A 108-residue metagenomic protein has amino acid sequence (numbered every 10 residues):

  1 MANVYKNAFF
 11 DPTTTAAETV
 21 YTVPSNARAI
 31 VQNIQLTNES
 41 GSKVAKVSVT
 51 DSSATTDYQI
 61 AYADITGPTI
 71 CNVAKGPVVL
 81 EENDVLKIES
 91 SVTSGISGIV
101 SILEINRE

Functional and structural regions predicted by a protein language model:
M1-N33, T37-S40, K46, S90-E108: C-terminal interaction-tip segments
A27, T69, E82-D84: Surface-exposed loop/turn positions
S40-A63: Short, surface-exposed beta-strand/strand-loop-strand elements in extracellular ectodomains
A63-I70: Short proline/glycine- and polar residue-rich coil/turn motifs
I70-P77: Exposed aromatic-hydrophobic patches
P77-V92: Noncatalytic modules at the cell exterior or secretory-pathway interfaces, chiefly beta-strand-rich lectin/adhesion
